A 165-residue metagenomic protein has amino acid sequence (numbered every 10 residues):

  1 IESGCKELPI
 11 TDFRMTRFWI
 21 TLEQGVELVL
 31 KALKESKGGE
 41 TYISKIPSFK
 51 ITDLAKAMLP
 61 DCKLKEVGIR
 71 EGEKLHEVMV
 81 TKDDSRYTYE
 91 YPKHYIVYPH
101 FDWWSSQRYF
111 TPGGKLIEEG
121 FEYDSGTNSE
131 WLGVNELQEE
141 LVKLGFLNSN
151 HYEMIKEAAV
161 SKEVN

Functional and structural regions predicted by a protein language model:
I1-N165: Strand-loop microenvironment adjacent to phosphate/nucleotide-handling motifs in alpha/beta enzyme folds
